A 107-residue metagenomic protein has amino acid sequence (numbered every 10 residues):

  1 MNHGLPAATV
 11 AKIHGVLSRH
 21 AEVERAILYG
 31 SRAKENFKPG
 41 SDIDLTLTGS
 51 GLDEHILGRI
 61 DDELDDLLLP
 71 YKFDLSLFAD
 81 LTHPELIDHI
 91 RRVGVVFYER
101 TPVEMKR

Functional and structural regions predicted by a protein language model:
M1-R25, K34-P39, S50-R107: Catalytic core of pol beta-like nucleotidyltransferases
S31: Conserved H-loop
D44-L47: Short beta-strand->loop micro-motif that forms the acidic, two-metal-ion catalytic signature in nucleotide-processing
